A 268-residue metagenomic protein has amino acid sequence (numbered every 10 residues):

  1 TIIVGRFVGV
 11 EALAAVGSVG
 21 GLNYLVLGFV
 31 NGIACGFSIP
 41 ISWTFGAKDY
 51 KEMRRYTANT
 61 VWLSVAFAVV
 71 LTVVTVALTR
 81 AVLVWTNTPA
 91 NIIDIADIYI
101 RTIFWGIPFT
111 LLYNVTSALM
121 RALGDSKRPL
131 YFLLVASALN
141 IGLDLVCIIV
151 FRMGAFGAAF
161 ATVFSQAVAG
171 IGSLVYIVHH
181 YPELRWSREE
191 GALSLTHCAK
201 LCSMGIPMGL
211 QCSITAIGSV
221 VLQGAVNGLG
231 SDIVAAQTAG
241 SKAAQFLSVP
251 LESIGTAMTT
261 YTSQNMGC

Functional and structural regions predicted by a protein language model:
T1-A14, L83-A90, V146-M153, S213-F246 (+1 more regions): Helix-terminus/linker motif at the lipid-water interface of multi-pass membrane proteins
T1-I2, I39, R80-A81, A118 (+9 more regions): Transmembrane alpha-helix boundary and packing residues in multipass membrane permease domains and related
L13-V73, T110-P129, Q223, Q237-C268: Small-residue-rich hydrophobic transmembrane alpha-helices
I41-G106, I148-I206, T262-C268: Short alpha-helical transmembrane segments in multi-pass integral membrane proteins
T102, Y113, A136, S165-A169 (+3 more regions): Transmembrane helical elements of multi-pass membrane transporters/channels
T116-G124, D144-F156: Membrane-water interface regions at transmembrane-helix termini and the short interhelical loops of multi-pass membrane
